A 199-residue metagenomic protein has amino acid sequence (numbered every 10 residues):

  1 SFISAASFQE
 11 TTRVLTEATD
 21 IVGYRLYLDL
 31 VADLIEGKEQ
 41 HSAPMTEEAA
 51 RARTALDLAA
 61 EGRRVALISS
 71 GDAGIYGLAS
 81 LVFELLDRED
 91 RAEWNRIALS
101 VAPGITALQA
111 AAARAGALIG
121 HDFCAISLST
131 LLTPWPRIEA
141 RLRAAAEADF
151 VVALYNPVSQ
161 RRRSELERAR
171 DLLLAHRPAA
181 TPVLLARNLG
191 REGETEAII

Functional and structural regions predicted by a protein language model:
S1, L67-S70, A102, I126-S129 (+2 more regions): Short beta-strand segments
S1-A6, L132-W135, I198: Short gly/ser/thr-rich secondary-structure transition/capping motifs
S1-S4, T11-L99: Class I S-adenosyl-L-methionine
A18-I21, L34, L58-G62, L85-E89 (+3 more regions): Change "in soluble alpha/beta enzymes" to "in soluble alpha/beta proteins
L34, L78-A79, A111-A113, P136-R137 (+2 more regions): Short, well-ordered secondary-structure micro-motifs
S42-E47, L128-T130, N188: Short beta->alpha junction loops
R64-V65, A146-I199: A contiguous loop/helix-start segment that scaffolds small-molecule binding in enzyme catalytic cores
I75-A148: Class I SAM-dependent methyltransferase SAM-binding "motif I" and its flanking Rossmann-like core
